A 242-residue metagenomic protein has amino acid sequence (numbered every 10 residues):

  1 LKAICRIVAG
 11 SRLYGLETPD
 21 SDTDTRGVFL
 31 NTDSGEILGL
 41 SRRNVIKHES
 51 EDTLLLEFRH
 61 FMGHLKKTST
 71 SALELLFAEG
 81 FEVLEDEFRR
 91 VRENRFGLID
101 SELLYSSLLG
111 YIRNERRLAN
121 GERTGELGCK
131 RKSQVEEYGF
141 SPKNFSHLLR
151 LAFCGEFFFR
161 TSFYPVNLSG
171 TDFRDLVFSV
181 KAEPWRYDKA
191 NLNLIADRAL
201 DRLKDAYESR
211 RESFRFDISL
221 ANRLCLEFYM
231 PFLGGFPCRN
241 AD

Functional and structural regions predicted by a protein language model:
L1-R12: Helical scaffold of the NTase/Pol beta-like nucleotidyltransferase catalytic core
S11-Y14, N31-S34, C154-F157, Y164-P165: Short, solvent-exposed loop/turn segments at secondary-structure junctions
Y14-I46, E51, L148: Catalytic metal-binding acidic patch
T18, E49-T53, E136-K143: Conserved aromatic-histidine-acidic binding/catalytic patches
E36-G125: A basic- and aromatic-enriched beta-loop-alpha substructure that forms the phosphate/nucleotide- and DNA/RNA-contacting
D86-L226: Conserved nucleotidyltransferase catalytic core and NTase-mimicking acidic/glycine-rich helix/loop elements in nucleic
I218-D242: Short, amphipathic C-terminal "tail helix"
